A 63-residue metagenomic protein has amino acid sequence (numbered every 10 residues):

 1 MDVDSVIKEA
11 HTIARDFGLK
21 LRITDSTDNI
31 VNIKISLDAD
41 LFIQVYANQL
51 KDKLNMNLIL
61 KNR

Functional and structural regions predicted by a protein language model:
M1-F42: Negatively charged, low-complexity tracts enriched in Asp/Glu with abundant Ser/Thr
I43-R63: Short, conserved beta-strand/beta-arch hydrophobic-aromatic motifs that form part of recognition grooves or interface
